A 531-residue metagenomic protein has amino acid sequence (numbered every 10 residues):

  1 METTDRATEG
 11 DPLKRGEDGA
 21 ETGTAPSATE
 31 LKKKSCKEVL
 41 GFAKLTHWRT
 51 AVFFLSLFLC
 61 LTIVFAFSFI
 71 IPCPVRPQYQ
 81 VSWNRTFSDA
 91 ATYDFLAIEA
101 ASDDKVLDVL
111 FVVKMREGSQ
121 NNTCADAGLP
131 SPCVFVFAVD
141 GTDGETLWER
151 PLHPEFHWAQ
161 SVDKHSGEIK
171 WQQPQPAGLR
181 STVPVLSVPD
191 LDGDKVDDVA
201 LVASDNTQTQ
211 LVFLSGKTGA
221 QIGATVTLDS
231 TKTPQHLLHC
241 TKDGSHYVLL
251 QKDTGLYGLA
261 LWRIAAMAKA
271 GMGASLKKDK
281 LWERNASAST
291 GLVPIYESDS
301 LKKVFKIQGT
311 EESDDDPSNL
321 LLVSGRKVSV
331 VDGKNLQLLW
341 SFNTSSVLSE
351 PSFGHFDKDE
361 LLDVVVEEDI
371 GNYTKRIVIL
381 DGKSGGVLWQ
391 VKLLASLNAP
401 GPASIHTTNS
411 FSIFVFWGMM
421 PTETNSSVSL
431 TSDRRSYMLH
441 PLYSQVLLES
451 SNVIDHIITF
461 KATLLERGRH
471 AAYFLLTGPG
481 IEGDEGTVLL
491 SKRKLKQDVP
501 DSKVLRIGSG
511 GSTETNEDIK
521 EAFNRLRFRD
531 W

Functional and structural regions predicted by a protein language model:
E2-W531: Secretory-pathway ectodomains
